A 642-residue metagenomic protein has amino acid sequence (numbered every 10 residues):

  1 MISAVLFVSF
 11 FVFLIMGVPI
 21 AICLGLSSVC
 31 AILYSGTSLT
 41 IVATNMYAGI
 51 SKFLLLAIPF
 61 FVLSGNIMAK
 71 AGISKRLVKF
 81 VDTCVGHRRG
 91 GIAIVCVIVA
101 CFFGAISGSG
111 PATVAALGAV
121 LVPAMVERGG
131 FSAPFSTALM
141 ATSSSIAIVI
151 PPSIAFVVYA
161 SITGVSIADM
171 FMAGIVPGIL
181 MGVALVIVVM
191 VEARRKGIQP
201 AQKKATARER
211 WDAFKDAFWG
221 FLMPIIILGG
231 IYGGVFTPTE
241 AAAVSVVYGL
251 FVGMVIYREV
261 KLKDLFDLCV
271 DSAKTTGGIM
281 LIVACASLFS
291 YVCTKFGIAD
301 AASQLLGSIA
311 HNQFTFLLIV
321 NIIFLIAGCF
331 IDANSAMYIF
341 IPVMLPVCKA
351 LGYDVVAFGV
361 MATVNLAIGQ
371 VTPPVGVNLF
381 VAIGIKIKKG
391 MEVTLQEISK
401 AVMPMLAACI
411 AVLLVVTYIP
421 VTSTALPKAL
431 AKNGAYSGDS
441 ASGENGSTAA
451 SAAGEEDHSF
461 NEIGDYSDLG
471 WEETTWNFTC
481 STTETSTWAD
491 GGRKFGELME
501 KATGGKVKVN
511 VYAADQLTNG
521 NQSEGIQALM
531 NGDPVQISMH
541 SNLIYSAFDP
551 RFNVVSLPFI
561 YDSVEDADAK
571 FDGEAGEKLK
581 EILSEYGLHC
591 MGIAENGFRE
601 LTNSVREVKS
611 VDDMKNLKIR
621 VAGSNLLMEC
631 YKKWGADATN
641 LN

Functional and structural regions predicted by a protein language model:
M1-T448: Alpha-helical transmembrane segments of multi-pass membrane transport proteins
G174, C480, A502-T503, V511 (+2 more regions): Sec/Tat-exported extracytoplasmic proteins
P238, H458-D468, T475-K494, A514-N519: Extracytoplasmic "Venus flytrap"
A302, L306, H311, N477-S481 (+3 more regions): Conserved, function-defining micro-sites of small-solute handling proteins
A431, A435-T475: Short, low-complexity disordered leader/linker segments with a strong preference for bacterial N-terminal type II
G454-D465, E497, S523, Q527 (+2 more regions): Contiguous mixed-secondary-structure segments that line small-molecule binding/active-site clefts of soluble domains
T475, K506-N510, K618: Residues at or immediately flanking beta-strands
K494, L498-A502, K508-M530: Extracytoplasmic small-molecule ligand-binding "clamshell" domains of the periplasmic binding protein/Venus flytrap
